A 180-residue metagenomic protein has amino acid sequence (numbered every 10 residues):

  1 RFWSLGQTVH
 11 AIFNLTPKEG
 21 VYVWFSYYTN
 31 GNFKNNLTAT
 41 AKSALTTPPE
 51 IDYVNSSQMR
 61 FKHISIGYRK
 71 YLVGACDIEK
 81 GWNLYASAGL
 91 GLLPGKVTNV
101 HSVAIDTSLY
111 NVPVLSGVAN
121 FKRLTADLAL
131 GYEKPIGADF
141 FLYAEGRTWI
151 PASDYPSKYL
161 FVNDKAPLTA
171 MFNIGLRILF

Functional and structural regions predicted by a protein language model:
R1-F13, Y28: Start-of-domain marker
W3-Q7, Q58-I64, W82, N120-A126 (+1 more regions): Residues that define the transmembrane beta-barrel architecture of outer-membrane proteins
F13-D106, N173, R177-F180: Gram-negative (and chloroplast) outer-membrane scaffold detector with strong preference for beta-barrel transmembrane
N30-K34, D52, L128-F180: Predominantly the C-terminal beta-signal and adjacent terminal strand-loop region of outer-membrane beta-barrel
P49-S56, V73, V112-V118, K158-D164: Extracellular loop and loop/strand-boundary signature of outer-membrane beta-barrel proteins
A86-L92, A126-L128, T148: Hydrophobic alpha-helical segments of small multi-pass membrane proteins
